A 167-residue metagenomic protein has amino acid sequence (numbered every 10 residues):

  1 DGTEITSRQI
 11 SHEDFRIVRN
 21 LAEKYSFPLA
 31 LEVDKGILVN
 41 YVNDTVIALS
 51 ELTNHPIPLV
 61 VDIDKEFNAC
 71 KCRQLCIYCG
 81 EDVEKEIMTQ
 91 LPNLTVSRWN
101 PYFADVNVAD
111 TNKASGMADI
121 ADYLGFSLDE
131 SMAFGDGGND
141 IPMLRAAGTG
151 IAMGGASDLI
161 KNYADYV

Functional and structural regions predicted by a protein language model:
D1, E66, A164-V167: Short, intrinsically disordered, charge-balanced linker/junction segments flanking boundaries in proteins
G2-R16, A22: Glycine/small-residue-rich loop that forms an oxyanion/phosphate-binding "nest" at active or ligand-binding sites
T3-T6, C72, D105, A164: Conserved short-loop catalytic and cofactor-binding motifs
E4-S7, V106, A133, T149: Generic anion/oxyanion-binding catalytic loop in active/binding sites
F15-I17, L21-F134, G138, M143: Conserved acidic, metal-coordinating active-site core of Asp-based, Mg2+-dependent phosphoryl-transfer enzymes
A146, I151-V167: Asp-based, Mg2+/Mn2+-dependent phosphohydrolase catalytic module
